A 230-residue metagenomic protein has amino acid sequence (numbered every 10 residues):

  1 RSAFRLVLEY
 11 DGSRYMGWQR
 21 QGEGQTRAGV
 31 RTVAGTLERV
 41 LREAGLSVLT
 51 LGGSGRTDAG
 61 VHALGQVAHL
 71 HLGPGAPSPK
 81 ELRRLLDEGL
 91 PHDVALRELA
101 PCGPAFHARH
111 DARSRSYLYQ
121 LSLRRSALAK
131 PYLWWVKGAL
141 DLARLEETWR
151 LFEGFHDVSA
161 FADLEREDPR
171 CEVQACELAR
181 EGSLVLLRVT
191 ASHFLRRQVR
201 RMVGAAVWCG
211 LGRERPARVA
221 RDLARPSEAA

Functional and structural regions predicted by a protein language model:
R1-A230: Structured-RNA-binding interfaces characteristic of tRNA pseudouridine synthases
